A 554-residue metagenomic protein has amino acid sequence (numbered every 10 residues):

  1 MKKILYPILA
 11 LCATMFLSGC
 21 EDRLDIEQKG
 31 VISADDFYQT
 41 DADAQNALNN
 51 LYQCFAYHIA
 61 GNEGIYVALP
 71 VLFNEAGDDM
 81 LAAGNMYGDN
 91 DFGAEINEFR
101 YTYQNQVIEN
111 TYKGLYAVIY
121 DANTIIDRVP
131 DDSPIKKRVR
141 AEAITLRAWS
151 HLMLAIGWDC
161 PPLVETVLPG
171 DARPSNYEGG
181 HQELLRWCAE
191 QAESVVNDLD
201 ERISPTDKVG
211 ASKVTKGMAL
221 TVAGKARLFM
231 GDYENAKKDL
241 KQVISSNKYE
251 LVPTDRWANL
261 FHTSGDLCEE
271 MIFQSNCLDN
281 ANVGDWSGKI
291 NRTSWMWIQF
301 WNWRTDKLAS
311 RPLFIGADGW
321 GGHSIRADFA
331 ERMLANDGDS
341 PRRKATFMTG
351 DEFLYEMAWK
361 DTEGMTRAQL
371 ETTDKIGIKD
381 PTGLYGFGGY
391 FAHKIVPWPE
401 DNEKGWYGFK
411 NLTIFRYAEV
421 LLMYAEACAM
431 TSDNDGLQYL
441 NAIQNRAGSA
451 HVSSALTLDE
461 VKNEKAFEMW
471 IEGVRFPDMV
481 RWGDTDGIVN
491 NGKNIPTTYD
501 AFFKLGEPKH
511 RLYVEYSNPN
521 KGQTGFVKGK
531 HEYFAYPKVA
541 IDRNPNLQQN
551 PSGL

Functional and structural regions predicted by a protein language model:
K3-I4, T14-T40, A148, C188 (+3 more regions): Bacterial Sec-dependent N-terminal signal peptides
L9-A13: Hydrophobic helical h-region of N-terminal Sec-dependent signal peptides in bacterial secretory/periplasmic proteins
C20, N85, L115-Y116, E183 (+6 more regions): Long, intrinsically disordered, low-complexity segments
E21-E142, M153-G157, P161-E165, A172-P174 (+2 more regions): Short acidic-aromatic linear motifs embedded in glycine-rich loops, typified by GG[WY][YF]DAGD(H) and related
D22, D41-A60, P70-G84, G114-D131 (+9 more regions): Extended, hydrophobic/aromatic-rich amphipathic alpha-helical segments that build helical scaffolds
A172-E183: Structural transition elements
K248-D255, A450-S454: Boundary/linker segments of alpha-helical solenoid repeat arrays
